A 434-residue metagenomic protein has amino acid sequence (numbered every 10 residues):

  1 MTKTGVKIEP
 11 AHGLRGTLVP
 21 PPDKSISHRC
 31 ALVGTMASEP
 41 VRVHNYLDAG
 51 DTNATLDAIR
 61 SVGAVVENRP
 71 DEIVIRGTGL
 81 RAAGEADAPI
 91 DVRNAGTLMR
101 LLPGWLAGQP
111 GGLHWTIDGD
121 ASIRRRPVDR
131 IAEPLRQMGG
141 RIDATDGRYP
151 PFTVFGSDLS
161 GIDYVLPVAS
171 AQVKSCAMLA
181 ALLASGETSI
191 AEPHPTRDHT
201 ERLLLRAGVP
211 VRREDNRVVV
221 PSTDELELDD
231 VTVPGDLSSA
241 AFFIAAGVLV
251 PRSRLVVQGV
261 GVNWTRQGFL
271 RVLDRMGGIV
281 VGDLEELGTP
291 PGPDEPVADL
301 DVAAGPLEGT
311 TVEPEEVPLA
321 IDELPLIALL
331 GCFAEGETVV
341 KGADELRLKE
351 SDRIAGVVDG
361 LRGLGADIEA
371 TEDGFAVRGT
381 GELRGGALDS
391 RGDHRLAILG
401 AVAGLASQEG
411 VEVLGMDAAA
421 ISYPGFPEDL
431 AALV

Functional and structural regions predicted by a protein language model:
M1-V434: Structural preference for solvent-exposed beta-strand-turn elements and adjacent flexible terminal/loop segments within
